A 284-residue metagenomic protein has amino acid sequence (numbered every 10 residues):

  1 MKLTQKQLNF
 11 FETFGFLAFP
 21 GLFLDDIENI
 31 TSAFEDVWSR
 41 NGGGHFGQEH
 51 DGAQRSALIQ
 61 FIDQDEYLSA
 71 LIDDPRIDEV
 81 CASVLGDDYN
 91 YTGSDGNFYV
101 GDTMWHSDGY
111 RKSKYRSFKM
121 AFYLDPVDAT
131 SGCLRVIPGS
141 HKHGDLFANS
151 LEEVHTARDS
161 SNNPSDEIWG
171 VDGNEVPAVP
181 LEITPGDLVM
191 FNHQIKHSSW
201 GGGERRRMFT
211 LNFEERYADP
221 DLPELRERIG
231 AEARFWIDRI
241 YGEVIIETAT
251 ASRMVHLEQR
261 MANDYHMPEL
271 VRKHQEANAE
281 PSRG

Functional and structural regions predicted by a protein language model:
M1-T13, L17-K114, R226: Non-heme Fe(II)-dependent double-stranded beta-helix
N9, T130-K196: Double-stranded beta-helix
F16, Y115-A121, S131, A178-P180 (+2 more regions): Extracellular structured ligand-interaction cores
D26, D128, H143, H197 (+1 more regions): Feature marks short, surface-exposed loop/turn motifs that line or immediately flank catalytic pockets and channel
S32, G43-G47, L188, Q194-G284: Non-heme Fe(II)/2-oxoglutarate
Y99, I137-G144, F213-A218: Short edge-strand/loop segments of extracellular domains
D108, P164-N174, R206-R207, E224-G230: Short, surface-exposed loop/helix-turn segments at secondary-structure junctions that function as lids/hinges flanking
S113-A129, E182-I183, M190, N212-R216: Short, conserved beta-strand element in jelly-roll/cupin
